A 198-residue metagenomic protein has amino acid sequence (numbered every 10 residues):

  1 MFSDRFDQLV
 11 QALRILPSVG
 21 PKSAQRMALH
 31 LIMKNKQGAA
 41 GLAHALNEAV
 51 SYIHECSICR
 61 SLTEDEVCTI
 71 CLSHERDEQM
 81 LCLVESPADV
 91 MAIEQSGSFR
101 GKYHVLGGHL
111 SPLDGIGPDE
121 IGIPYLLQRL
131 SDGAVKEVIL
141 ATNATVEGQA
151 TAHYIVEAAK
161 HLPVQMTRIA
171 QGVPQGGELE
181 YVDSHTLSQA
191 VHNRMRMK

Functional and structural regions predicted by a protein language model:
M1-F6, Q11, I15, Q25-V90: Cys/His-rich Zn2+-binding cysteine-cluster or related metal-binding knuckle/ribbon modules and their
F2, N35, R100, L127-I139 (+1 more regions): Long C-terminal interaction/binding lobes of large macromolecular proteins
D7-Q11, Q25-L29, A40, H44 (+7 more regions): Solvent-exposed alpha-helical segments within well-ordered globular domains of core cellular machineries
A12, L16, K34, A49-Y52 (+10 more regions): Conserved, well-folded catalytic cores of nucleic-acid-processing and energy-transducing macromolecular machines
A24, L72-A141: Extended interfacial segments that mediate partner engagement and assembly in macromolecular machines
A39, G115-I116, G148: Alpha-helix N-cap/helix-start motif
E55, V67, D89, L106-H109 (+4 more regions): Glycine-rich, flexible loop/turn motifs
